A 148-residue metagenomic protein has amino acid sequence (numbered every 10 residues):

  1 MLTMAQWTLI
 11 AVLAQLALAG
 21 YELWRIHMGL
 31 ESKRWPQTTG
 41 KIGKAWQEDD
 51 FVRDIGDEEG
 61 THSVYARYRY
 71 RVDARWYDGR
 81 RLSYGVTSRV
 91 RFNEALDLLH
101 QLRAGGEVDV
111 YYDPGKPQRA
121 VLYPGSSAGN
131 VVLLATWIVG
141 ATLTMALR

Functional and structural regions predicted by a protein language model:
L2-L147: Oxidizing extracytosolic/periplasmic lumen-facing domains of membrane-embedded or membrane-associated proteins
